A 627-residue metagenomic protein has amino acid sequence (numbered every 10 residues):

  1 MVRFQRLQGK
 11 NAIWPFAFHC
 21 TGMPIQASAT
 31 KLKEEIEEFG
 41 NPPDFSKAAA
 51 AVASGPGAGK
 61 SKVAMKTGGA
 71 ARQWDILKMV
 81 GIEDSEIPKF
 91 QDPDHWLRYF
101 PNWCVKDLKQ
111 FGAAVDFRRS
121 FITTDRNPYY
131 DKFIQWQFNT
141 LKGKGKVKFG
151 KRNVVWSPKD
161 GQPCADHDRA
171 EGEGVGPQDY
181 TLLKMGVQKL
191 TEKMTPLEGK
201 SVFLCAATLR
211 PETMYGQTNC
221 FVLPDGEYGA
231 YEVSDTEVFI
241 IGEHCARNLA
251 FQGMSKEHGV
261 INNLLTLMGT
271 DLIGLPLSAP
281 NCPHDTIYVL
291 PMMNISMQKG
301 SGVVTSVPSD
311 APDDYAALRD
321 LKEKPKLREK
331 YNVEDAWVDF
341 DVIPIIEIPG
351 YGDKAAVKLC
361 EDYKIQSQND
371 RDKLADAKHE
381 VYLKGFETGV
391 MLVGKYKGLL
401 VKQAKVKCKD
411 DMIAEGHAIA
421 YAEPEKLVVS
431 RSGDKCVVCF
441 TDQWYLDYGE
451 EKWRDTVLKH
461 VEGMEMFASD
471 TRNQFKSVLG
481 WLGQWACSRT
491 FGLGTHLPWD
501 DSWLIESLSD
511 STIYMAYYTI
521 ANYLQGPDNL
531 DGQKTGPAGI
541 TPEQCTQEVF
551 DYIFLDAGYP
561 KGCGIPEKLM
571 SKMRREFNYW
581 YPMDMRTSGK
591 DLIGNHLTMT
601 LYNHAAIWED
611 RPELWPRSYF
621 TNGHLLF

Functional and structural regions predicted by a protein language model:
M1-A29, I134, A206-M214, F221 (+2 more regions): N-terminal catalytic cores of NTP/NDP-binding nucleotidyl/phosphoryl-transfer enzymes
M1-R3, L7, E192, P196-P224 (+5 more regions): Internal mixed beta-strand/loop scaffold within catalytic domains of large alpha/beta enzymes
K10, W14-P15, G150-K151, E613-Y619: Short, well-structured active-site flanking segments
H19, D166-E171, L626-F627: Acidic, turn-prone loop/beta-hairpin segments
A27-K31, E212-D225, Y231, A250 (+3 more regions): Short active-site loop/helix that positions an aromatic residue
T30-Y215, G274-S278, C282-T286, K299-I505 (+1 more regions): Residue patterns forming the tRNA-binding/recognition surfaces of aminoacyl-tRNA synthetases and related DALR
K184-K189, A279-N281, D285-M297, S477-F627: Alpha-helical recognition segments enriched in aromatics with Gly/Pro capping that present substrate-recognition
P211, Y215-F221, G226-V303: Protease-associated
